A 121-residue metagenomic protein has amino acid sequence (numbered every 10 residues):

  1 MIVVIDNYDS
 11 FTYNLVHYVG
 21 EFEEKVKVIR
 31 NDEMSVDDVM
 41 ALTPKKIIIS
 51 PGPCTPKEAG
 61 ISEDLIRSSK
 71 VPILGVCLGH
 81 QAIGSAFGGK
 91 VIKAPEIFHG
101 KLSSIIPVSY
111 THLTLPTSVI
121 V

Functional and structural regions predicted by a protein language model:
M1-S68, L78: N-terminal beta1-alpha1 cap of cysteine-dependent amidohydrolase-like domains
H17, A94, L113: Short, flexible, solvent-exposed loop/turn segments with mixed acidic/basic and small polar residues
P44-S109: Cysteine-nucleophile active-site neighborhood
T111-T117: Conserved small/polar residues in nucleotide/adenosyl-binding loops
V119-V121: Acidic, Ala/Val/Gly-enriched low-complexity intrinsically disordered segments
